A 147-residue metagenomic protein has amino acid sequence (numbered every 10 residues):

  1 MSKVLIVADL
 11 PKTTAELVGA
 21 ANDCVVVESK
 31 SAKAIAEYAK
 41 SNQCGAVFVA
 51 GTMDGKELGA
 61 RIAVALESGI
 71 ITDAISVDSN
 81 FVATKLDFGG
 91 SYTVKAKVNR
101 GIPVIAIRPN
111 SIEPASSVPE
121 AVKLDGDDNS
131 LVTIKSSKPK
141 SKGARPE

Functional and structural regions predicted by a protein language model:
M1-E147: N-terminal glycine-rich FAD/FM-binding segment characteristic of electron-transfer flavoproteins
